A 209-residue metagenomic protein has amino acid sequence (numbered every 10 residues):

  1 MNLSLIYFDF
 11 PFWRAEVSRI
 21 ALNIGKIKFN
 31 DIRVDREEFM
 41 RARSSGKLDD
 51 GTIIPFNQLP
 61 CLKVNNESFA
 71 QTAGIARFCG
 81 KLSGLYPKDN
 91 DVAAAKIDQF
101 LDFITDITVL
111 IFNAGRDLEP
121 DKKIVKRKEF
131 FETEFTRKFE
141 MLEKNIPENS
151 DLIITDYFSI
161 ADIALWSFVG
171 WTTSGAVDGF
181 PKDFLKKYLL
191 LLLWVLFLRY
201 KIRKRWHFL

Functional and structural regions predicted by a protein language model:
M1-E129, T133, I153: GST-like domain detector, emphasizing the conserved glutathione-binding G-site in the N-terminal thioredoxin-like
C79, V92, Q99-F208: GST-like fold's C-terminal all-alpha helical module
